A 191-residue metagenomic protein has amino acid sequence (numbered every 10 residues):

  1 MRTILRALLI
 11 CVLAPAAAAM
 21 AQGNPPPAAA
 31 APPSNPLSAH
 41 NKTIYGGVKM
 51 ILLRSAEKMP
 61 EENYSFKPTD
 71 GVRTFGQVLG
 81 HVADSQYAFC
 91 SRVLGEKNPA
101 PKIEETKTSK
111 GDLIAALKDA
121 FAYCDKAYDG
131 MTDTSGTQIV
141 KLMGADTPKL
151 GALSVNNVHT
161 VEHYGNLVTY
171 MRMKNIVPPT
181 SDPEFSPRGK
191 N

Functional and structural regions predicted by a protein language model:
M1-R6: Positively charged n-region of N-terminal signal peptides that target proteins for export
A7-A19: Bacterial N-terminal signal peptides
M20-P33: Cleaved targeting-peptide boundary
A28, G46-M50, T106-K110, A115 (+3 more regions): Carbohydrate-interacting regions of secretory-pathway proteins
P33-I44: N-terminal beta-strand motif that seeds the catalytic metal site of vicinal oxygen chelate
K42-L53, N63-K102, K141-N191: Short, contiguous alpha-helical
I44, T106-K141, T147-Y164: Acidic/histidine-rich alpha-helical segments that form the ligand environment of transition-metal centers
I51, S55-A56, C90, A120-Y128: Well-ordered alpha-helical scaffold segments within catalytic/enzyme domains
